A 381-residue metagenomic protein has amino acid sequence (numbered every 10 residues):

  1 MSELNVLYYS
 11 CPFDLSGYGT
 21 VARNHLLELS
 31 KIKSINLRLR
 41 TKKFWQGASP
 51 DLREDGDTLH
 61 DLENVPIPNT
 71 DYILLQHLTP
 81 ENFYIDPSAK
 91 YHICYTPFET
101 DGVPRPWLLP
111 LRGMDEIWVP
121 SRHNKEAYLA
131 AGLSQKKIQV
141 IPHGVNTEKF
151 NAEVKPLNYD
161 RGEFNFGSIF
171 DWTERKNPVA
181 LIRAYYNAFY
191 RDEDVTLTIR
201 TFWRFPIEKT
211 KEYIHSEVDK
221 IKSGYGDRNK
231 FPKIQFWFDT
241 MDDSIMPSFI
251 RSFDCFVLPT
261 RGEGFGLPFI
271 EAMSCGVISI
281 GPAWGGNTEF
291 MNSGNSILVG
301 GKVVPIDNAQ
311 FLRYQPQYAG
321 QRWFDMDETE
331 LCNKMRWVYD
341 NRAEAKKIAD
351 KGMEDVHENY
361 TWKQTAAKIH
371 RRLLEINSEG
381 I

Functional and structural regions predicted by a protein language model:
M1-Y72, T196, A367: N-terminal pre-catalytic "stem/leader" segment of glycosyltransferase-like enzymes
L7, Y159-K176, I182-Y185, L197-I199: Conserved donor-binding/catalytic core segment of Leloir-type glycosyltransferases
Q46-G132, I245: Extended catalytic core of nucleotide-activated donor transferases of GT-like folds
R105-P106, V145-R161: Acidic anion/phosphate-binding donor-loop and adjacent secondary structure in glycosyltransferase catalytic cores
E208-S244: Nucleotide-activated donor-binding/catalytic signature segment of Leloir-type glycosyltransferases, i.e., the conserved
R261: Aromatic "clamp/platform" in nucleotide-sugar-dependent glycosyltransferases that forms part of the donor/acceptor
I278-G281, M291, N295-G300: Short hydrophobic beta-strand element within catalytic cores of glycosyltransferases and related nucleotide-activated
E330-N333, W337, E344-E358: A short, well-ordered alpha-helix in the C-terminal region of glycosyltransferases
